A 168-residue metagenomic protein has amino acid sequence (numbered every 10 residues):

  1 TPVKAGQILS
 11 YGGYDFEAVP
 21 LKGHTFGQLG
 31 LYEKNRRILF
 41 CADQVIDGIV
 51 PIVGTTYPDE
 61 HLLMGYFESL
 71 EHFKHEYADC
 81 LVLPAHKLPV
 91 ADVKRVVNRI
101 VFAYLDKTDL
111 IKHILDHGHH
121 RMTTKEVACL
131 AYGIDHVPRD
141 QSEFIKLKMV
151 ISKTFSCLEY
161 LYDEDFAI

Functional and structural regions predicted by a protein language model:
T1-G12: Alpha-helix-centered segments that form part of catalytic cores
T1-P2, F73-Y77, F166: A structural motif corresponding to the C-terminal end of an alpha-helix and its immediate exit/capping segment
L9, I46, L88-P89, G133-V137: Active-site/binding-pocket entry motifs
L9-Y11, H75, Y160: Generic structural signal for beta-strand residues in well-ordered domains
D15-D109: Metallo-beta-lactamase
H113-I168: C-terminal regulatory/interaction regions
